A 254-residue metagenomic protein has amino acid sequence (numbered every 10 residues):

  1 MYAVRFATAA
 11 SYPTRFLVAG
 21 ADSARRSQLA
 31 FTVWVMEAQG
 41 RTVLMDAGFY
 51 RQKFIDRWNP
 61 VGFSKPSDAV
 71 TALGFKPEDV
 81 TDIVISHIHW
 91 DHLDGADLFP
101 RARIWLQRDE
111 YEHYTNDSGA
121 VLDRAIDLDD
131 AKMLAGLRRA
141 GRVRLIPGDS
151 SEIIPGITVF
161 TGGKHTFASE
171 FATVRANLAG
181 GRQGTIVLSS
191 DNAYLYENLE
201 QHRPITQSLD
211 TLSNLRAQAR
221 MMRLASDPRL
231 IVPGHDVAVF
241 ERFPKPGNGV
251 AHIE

Functional and structural regions predicted by a protein language model:
M1-D68, D79-D82, G180-D191, R229-P233: Metallo-beta-lactamase
Y2-V4, V84, W105, R144-I146 (+2 more regions): Hydrophobic/aromatic beta-strand patches that form the interior of the parallel beta-sheet core in alpha/beta enzyme
A3-R5, V33-E37, V43, Q52 (+1 more regions): Core dinuclear metal-dependent hydrolase active-site scaffold
D56, L93-P100, R242-G247: Metal-dependent catalytic neighborhoods of phosphoester/phosphodiester hydrolases
P60-F63, S169, T173-E254: Cap/insert and terminal regions of metallo-dependent hydrolase folds
P60-L106: Active-site metal-binding motif and surrounding structural segment of the metallo-beta-lactamase
S64-F75, D79, R108-T161, T211-P228: Metallo-beta-lactamase
V84-H92, H165-S169, H235: Histidine-centered divalent metal-coordination motifs
